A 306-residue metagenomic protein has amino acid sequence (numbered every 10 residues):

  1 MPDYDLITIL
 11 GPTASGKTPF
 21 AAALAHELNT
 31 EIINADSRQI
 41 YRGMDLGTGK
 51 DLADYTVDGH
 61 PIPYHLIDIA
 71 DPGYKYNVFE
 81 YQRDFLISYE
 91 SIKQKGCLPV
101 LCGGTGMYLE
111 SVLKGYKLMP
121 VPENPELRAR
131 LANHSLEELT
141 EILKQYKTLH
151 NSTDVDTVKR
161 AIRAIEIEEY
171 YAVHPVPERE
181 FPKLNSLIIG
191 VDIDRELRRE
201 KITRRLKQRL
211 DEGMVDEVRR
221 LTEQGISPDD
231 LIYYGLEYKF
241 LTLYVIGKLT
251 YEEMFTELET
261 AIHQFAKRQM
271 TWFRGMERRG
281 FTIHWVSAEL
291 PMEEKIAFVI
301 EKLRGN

Functional and structural regions predicted by a protein language model:
M1-N306: Phosphate/pyrophosphate-binding catalytic cores of soluble transferases and nucleic-acid-acting enzymes
